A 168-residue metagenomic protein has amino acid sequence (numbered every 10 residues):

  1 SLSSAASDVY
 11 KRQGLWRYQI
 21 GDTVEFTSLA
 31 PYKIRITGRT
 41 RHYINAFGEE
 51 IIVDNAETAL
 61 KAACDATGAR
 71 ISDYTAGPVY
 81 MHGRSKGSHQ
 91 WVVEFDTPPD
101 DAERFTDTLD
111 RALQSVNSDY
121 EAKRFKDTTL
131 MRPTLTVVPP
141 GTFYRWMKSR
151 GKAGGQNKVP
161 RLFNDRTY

Functional and structural regions predicted by a protein language model:
S1-A6, Y10: Single conserved hydrophobic/aromatic residue that forms the stacking wall/gate of nucleotide- or nucleobase-binding
W16-F26, F47-R70: Core catalytic subdomain of AMP-forming adenylate-forming
Y18-I20, A46-G48, A102-R104, R145-R150: Short conserved micro-motifs at the rims of enzyme active sites and ligand-binding pockets
T23-G38, T75-S88: A glycine-rich, aromatic-flanked flexible loop/lid motif
F26-T58, P99-D100: Adenylate-forming
C64-D96, Y120-R124: C-terminal boundary motif of the adenylate-forming
P99-M131: Conserved C-terminal helical docking segment of ANL/AMP-forming enzymes that engages the acyl-acceptor during
D119-Y168: Conserved C-terminal "lid"/linker of ANL adenylate-forming enzymes
